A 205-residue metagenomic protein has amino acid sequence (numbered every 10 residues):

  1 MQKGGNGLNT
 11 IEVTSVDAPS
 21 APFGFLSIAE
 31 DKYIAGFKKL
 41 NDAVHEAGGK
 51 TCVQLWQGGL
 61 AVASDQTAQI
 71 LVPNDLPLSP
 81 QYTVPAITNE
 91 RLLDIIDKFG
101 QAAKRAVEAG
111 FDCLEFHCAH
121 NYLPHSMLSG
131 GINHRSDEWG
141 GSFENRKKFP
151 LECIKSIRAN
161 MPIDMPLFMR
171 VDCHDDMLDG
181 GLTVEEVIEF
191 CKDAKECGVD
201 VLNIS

Functional and structural regions predicted by a protein language model:
M1, G5, V44, V53 (+5 more regions): Conserved, mostly hydrophobic/aromatic
M1-D17, E108-C113, E196-V201: Catalytic domains of carbohydrate-active enzymes, especially glycoside hydrolases
L8, G48-Q54, C113-E115, P166-R170 (+1 more regions): Structural preference for beta-strand elements that scaffold enzyme active sites
S15, Q57-G59, C118-H120, C173-D175: Active-site-proximal loop/turn and secondary-structure-junction residues that shape catalytic pockets, frequently
V16, G24-F25, A63-I87, S126-E144: Aromatic- and acidic-residue-enriched carbohydrate-binding clefts of CAZyme catalytic domains
L26-C52, L128-F168, C173: Alpha-helix-loop-beta-strand connector modules within alpha/beta enzyme cores
H45, K50, W56-F111: Non-globular sequence segments
I96-G100, R105-V107, E138-E152, C173-D193: Active-site glycine- and acidic-residue-rich loops that bind and position anionic ligands or nucleotide-like cofactors
